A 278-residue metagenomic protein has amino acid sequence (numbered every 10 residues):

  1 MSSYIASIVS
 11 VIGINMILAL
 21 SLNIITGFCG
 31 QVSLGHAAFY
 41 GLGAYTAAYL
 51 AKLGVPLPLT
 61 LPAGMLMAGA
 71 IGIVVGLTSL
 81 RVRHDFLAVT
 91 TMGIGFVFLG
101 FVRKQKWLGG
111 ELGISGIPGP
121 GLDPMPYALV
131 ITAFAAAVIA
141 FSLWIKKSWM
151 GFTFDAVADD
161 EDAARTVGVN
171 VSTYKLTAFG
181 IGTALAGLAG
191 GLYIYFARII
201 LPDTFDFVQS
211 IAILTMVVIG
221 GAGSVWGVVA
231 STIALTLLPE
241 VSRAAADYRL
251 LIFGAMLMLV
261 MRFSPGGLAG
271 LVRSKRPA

Functional and structural regions predicted by a protein language model:
M1-A278: Transmembrane alpha-helices and adjacent helix-loop boundaries
